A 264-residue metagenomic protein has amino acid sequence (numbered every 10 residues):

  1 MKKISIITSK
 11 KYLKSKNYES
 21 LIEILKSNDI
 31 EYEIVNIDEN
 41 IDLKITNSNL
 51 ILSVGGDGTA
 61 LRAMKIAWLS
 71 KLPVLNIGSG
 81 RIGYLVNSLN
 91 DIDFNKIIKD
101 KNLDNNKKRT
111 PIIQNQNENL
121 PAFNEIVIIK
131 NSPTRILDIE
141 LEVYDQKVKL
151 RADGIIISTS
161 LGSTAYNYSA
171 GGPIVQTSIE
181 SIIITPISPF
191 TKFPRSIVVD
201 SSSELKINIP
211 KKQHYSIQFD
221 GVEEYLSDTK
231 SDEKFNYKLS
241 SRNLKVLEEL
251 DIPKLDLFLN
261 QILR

Functional and structural regions predicted by a protein language model:
M1-L50, V54, R62-L69, L89-K107 (+1 more regions): ATP/NTP phosphate-donor binding region
T8, N36, G78, P186 (+1 more regions): Short beta-strand/turn micro-motifs composed of small residues that flank or help shape donor/cofactor-binding pockets
K16, R62-M64, L85-N87, D138 (+2 more regions): Short glycine-/acidic-enriched loop or helix-start segments at secondary-structure transitions that form or flank
G56-T59, G80, L161-T164: Short glycine-rich anion-binding loops that position phosphate/pyrophosphate groups of nucleotides and phosphorylated
K71-L75: Proline-centered loop/turn at the N-terminus of a beta-strand
G80-G154: Catalytic core of DAGKc-family lipid kinases
L120, I128, P133, Y144-K147 (+1 more regions): ATP/nucleoside-binding phosphotransfer catalytic cores, i.e., glycine-rich phosphate-binding loops
K149-D153, I157-F193: Gly/Ser/Thr-rich active-site loops/lids in small-molecule metabolic enzymes that frequently grip phosphoryl groups
